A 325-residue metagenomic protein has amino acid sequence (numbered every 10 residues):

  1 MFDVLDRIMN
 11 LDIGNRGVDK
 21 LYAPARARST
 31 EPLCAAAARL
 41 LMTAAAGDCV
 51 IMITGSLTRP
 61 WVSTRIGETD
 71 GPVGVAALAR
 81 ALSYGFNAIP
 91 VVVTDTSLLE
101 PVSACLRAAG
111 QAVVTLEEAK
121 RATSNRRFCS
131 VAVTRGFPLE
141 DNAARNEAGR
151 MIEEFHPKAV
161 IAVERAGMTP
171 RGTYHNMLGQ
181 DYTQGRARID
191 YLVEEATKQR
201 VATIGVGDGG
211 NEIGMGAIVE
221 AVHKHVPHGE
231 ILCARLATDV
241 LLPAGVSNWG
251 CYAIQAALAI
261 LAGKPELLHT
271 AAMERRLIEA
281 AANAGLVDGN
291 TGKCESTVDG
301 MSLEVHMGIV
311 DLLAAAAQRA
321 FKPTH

Functional and structural regions predicted by a protein language model:
M1-C49, S56-T58: Positively charged, low-complexity intrinsically disordered leader regions
S29-P32, A36, D70-V73, A77 (+9 more regions): Conserved active-site and cofactor/substrate-binding residues in soluble primary-metabolism enzymes
G55-T58, R165-M168, G209: Short glycine-rich anion-binding loops that position phosphate/pyrophosphate groups of nucleotides and phosphorylated
R65-N87: Histidine-anchored nucleotide/phosphate-binding helix
N87-A88, T197-T203: A short helix->loop->beta-strand "cap" motif at the edges of active sites that frequently abuts
I89-S97: Short internal beta-strands
A104-Y191: An acidic, phosphate/nucleotide-engaging active-site surface
G210-H325: C-terminal functional extensions of proteins
